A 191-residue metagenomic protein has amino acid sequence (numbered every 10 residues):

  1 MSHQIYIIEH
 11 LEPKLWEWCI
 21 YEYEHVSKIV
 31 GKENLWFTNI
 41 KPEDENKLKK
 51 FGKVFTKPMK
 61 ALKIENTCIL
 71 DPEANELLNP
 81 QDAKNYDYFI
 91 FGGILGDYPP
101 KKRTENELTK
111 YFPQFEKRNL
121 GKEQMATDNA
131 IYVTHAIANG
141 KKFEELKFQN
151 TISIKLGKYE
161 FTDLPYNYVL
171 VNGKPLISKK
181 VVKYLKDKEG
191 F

Functional and structural regions predicted by a protein language model:
M1-Y6, E189-F191: Extreme N-terminal leader/targeting regions
Y6-W18: Short, glycine-rich nucleotide/cofactor-binding loops
L15-V30: Histidine-anchored nucleotide/phosphate-binding helix
K28, P99-P100, P113, N139: Short amphipathic alpha-helices and their capping/turn residues within compact interaction modules
G31-P100: S-adenosyl-L-methionine/SAH cofactor-binding core of RNA-modifying enzymes
K47, G52, T56, H135 (+1 more regions): C-terminal accessory extensions appended to soluble enzyme cores
P100-K110: Short, glycine/polar-rich helix-capping loops at beta-to-alpha or helix-loop-helix junctions that flank or form
T109-K155: Structured adenosyl-cofactor binding patch, chiefly the S-adenosyl-L-methionine
